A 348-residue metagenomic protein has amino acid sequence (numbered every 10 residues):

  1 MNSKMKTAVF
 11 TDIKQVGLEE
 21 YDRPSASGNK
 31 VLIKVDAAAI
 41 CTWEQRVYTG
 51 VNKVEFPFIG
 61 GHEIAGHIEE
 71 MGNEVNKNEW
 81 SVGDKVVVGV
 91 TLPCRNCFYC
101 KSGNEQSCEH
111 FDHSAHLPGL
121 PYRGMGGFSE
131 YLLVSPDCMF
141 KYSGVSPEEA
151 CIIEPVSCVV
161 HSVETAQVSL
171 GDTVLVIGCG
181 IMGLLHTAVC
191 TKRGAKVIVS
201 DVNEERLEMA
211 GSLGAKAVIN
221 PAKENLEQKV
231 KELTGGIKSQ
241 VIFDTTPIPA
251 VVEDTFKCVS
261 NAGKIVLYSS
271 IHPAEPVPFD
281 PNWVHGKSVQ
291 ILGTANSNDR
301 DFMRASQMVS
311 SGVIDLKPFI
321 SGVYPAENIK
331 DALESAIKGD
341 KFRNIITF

Functional and structural regions predicted by a protein language model:
N2-T7, E253-K257, D299-F348: C-terminal hydrophobic helical "lid"/dimerization subdomain of Rossmann-like NAD(P)H-dependent oxidoreductases
V9-S25, I40-E70, V87-T91, C108-R123: N-terminal glycine-rich cofactor-binding segment
P24-A38, V51-K101, C138, S143-V145: Glycine-rich beta-strand-centered segment in the early N-terminal region that forms part of a ligand/cofactor-binding
W80-S81, V168, V259: Short, well-ordered loop/turn sites that connect or cap secondary structure elements
K85, T173, V241, G263-K264 (+1 more regions): Short glycine-centered segments of the SAM/dcSAM-binding site in methyltransferase folds
N96-I177: NAD(P)H dinucleotide-binding glycine-rich loop of Rossmann-like/cofactor-binding domains, especially the beta1-alpha1
G144-K223, Q228: Mid-domain Rossmann-like dinucleotide-binding core that forms the NAD(H)/NADP(H) cofactor-binding site
P249-S311, F348: Glycine-rich phosphate-binding loop and adjacent beta-alpha segment of Rossmann(oid) nucleotide-cofactor-binding
